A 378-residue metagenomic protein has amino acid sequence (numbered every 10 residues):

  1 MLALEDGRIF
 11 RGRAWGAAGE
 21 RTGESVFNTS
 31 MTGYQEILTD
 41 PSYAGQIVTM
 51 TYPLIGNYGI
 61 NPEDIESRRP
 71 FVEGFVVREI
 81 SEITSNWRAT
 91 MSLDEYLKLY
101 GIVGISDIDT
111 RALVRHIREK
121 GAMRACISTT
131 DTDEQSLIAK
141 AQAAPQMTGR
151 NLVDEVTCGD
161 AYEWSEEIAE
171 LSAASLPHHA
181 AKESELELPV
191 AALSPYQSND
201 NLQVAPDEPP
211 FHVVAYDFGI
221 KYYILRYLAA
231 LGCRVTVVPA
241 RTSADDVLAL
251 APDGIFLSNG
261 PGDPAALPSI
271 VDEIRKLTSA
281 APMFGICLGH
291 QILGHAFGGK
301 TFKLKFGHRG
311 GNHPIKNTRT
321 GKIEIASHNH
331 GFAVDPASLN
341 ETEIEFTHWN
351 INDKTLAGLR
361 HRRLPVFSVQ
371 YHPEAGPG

Functional and structural regions predicted by a protein language model:
M1-D245, A249-L250, P264, G376-G378: RNA-binding accessory domains that recognize and position tRNA/RNA substrates
A14-W15, P53, N329, H361 (+1 more regions): Residue-level structural signal for beta-strand termini and adjacent loop
V103, H212, P282-F284, K300 (+1 more regions): Proline-centered loop/turn at the N-terminus of a beta-strand
D109, C287, H330, H372: Active-site glycine-centered loops adjacent to acidic/histidine catalytic or metal-binding residues that shape
H212-D217, A326-S327, F367-Y371: Active-site-proximal beta-strand elements of phosphoester/diester hydrolases
D253-G254, S258-I325, G376-G378: Cysteine-nucleophile active-site neighborhood
G321-L364: Catalytic beta-strand/loop cores that center a nucleophilic Ser/Cys/Thr and support acyl-enzyme chemistry
G358-G378: A glycine-centered loop/beta-turn motif at secondary-structure junctions
